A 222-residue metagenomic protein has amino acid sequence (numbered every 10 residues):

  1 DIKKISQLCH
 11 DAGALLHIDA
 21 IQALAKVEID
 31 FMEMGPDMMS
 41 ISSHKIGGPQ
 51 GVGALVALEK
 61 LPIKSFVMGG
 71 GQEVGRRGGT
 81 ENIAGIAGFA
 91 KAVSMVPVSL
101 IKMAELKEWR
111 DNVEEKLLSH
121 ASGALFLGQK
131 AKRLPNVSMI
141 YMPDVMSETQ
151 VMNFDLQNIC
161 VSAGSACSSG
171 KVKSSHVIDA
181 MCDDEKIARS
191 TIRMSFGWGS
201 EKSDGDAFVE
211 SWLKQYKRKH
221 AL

Functional and structural regions predicted by a protein language model:
D1-L222: Pyridoxal 5′-phosphate
